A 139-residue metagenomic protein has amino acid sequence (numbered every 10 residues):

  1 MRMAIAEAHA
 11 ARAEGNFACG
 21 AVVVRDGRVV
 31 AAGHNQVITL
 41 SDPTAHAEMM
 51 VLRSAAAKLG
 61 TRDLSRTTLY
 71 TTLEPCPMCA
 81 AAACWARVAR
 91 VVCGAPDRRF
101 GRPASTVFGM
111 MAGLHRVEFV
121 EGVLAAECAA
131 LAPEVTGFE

Functional and structural regions predicted by a protein language model:
M1-A11, P75-E139: Zinc-dependent deaminase
A4, A8-A11, A21, A31 (+2 more regions): Small-residue (primarily alanine) positions within well-ordered alpha-helices, especially packing/interaction faces
E14-A18: Short, flexible loop/turn motifs enriched in small residues
C19-G27: Short beta-strand scaffold segments in enzyme catalytic cores
V30-V37, E118: Short beta->alpha transition motifs characteristic of CBS
V37, T71, A95: Residues that line or immediately flank small-molecule/substrate-binding pockets and catalytic motifs
V37-M49: A short, polar/charged loop-to-alpha-helix boundary motif
T61-E74: Immediate flanking context of iron-sulfur cluster ligation sites
